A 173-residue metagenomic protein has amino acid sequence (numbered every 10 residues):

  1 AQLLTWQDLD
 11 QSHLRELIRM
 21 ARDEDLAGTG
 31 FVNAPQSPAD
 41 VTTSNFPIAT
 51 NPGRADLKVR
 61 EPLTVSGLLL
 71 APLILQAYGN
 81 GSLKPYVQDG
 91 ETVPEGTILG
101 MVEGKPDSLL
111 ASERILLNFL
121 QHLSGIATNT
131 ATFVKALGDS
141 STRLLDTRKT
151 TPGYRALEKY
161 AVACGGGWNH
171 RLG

Functional and structural regions predicted by a protein language model:
A1-G173: Acidic/glycine-rich phosphate/pyrophosphate-binding loops and surrounding catalytic core that coordinate Mg2+
